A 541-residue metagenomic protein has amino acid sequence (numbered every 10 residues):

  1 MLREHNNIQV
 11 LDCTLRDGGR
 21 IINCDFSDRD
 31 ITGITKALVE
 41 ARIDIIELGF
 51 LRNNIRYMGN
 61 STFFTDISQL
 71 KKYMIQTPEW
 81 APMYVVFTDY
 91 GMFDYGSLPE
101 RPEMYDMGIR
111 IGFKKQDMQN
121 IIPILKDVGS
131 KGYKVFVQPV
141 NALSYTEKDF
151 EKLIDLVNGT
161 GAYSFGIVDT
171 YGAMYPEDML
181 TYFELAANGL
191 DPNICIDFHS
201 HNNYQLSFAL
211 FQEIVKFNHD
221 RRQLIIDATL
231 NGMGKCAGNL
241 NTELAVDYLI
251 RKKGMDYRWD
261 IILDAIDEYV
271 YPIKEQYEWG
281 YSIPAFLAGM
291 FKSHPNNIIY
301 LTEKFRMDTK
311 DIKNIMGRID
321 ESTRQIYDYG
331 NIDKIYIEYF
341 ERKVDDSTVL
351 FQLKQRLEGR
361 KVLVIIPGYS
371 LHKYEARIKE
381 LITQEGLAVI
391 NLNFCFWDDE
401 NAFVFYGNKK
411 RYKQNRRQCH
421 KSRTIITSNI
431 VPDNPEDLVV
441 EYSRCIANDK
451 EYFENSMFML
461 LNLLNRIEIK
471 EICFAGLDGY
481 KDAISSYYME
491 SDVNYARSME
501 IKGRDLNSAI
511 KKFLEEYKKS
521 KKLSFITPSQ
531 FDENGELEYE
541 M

Functional and structural regions predicted by a protein language model:
M1-S347: Catalytic cores and adjacent flexible loops of soluble metabolic enzymes that perform enolate/carbanion chemistry on
D345-M541: Metal-ion/cofactor- or nucleotide/acyl-coenzyme-handling active-site neighborhoods
